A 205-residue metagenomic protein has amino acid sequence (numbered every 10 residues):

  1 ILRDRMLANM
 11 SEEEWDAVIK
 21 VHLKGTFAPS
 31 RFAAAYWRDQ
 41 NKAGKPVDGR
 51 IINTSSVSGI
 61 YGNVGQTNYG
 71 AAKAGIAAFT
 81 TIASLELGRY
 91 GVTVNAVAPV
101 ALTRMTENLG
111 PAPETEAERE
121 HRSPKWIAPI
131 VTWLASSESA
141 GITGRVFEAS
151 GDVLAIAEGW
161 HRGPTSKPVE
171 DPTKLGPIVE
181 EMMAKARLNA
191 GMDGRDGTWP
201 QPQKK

Functional and structural regions predicted by a protein language model:
M6-L7, E14-D16: Substrate-binding pocket helix/loop in short-chain dehydrogenase/reductase
S30, A72, T80: Active-site helix of classical SDR
A35, L85-R89, E114: Alpha-helical segment proximal to the catalytic Tyr-Lys
N41, Y61, A77, I82-V92 (+1 more regions): Active-site-adjacent segment of SDR/Rossmann-fold oxidoreductases
S56: Residue(s) in the substrate-gating loop at a strand-loop-helix junction that position the organic substrate next
G59-G62, T67-G75: The catalytic Tyr-X3-Lys active-site helix of short-chain dehydrogenase/reductase
A96, E116-K205: C-terminal helical subdomain
